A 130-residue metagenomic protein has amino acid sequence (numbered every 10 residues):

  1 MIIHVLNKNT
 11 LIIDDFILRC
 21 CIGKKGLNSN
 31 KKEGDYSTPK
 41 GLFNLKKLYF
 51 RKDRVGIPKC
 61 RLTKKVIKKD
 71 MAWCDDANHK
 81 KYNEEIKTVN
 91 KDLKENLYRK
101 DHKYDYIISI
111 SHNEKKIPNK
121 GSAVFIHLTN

Functional and structural regions predicted by a protein language model:
M1-T129: Cell wall/extracellular polymer interaction/catalysis modules
